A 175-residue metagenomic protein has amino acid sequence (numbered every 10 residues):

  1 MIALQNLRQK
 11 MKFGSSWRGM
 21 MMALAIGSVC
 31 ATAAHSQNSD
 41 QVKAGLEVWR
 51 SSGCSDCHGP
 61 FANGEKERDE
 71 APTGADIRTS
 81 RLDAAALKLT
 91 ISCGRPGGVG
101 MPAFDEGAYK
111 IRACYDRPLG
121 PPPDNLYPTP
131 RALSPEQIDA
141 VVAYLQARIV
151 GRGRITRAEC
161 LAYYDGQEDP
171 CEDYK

Functional and structural regions predicted by a protein language model:
L4-M21: Bacterial N-terminal signal peptides that target proteins for export
G19-V29: Bacterial N-terminal signal peptides
A31-R50, G64-E65, P130: Electrostatic cytochrome c docking/interface patches
D40, A44, L82, A86 (+3 more regions): Extracytoplasmic/secreted proteins, especially bacterial periplasmic and envelope-associated proteins
K43-S55, A84-A85, R131-E136, A158-E159: Sequence context surrounding c-type heme c attachment/ligation sites in exported
G45, S51-F61, I91, M101 (+1 more regions): The canonical Cys-X-X-Cys-His
G59-P130: Gly/Gly-Pro-rich "capping" loops immediately C-terminal to redox-active cysteine motifs in periplasmic/lumenal
K110-C171: C-terminal capping alpha-helices of c-type cytochrome domains
